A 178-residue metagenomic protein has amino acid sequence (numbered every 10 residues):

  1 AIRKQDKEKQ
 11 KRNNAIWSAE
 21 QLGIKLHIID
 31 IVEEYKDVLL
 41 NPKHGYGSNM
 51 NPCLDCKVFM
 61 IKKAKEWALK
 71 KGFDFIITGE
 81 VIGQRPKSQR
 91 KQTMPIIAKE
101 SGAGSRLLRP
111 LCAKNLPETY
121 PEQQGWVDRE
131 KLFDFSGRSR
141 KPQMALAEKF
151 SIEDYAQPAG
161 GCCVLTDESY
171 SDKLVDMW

Functional and structural regions predicted by a protein language model:
A1-K149: ATP-dependent adenylation/nucleotidyltransferase module used to activate substrates
S136-W178: Anionic-ligand-binding alpha/beta catalytic cores of soluble enzymes and soluble regulatory domains that recognize
